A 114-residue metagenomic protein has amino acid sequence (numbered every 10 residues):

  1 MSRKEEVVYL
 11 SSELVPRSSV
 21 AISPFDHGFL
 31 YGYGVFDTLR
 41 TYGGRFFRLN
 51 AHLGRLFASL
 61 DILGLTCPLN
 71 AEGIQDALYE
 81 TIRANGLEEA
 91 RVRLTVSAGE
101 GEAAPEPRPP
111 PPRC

Functional and structural regions predicted by a protein language model:
M1-C114: Conserved alpha/beta cores of soluble small-molecule-handling proteins
